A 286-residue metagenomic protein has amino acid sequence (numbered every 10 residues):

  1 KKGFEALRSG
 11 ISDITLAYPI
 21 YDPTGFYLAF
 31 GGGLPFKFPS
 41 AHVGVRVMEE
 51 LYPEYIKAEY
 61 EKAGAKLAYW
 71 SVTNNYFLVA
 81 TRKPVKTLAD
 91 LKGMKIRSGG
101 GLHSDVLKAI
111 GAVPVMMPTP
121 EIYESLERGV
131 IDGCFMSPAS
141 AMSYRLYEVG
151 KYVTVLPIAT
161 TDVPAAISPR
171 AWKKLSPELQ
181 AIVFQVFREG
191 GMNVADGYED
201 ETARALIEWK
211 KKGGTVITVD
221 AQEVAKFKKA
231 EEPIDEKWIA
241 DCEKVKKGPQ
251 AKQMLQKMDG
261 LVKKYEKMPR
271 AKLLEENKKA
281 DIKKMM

Functional and structural regions predicted by a protein language model:
K1-V43, L51-M286: N-terminal secretory/targeting leader peptides
R46: Short beta-strand-centered segments that line the small-molecule binding cleft or hinge of alpha/beta clamshell
